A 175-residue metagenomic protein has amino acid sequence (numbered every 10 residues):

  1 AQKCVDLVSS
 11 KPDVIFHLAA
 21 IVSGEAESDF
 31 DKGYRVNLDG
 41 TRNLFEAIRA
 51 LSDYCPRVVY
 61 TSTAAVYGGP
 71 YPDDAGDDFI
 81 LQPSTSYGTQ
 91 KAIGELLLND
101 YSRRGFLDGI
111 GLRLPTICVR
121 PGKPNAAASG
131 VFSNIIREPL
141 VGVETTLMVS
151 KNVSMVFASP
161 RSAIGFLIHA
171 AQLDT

Functional and structural regions predicted by a protein language model:
A1-V36: NAD(P)H-binding glycine-rich loop region in Rossmannoid oxidoreductase-like domains and their noncatalytic homologs
H17, R42-T85: Conserved Rossmann-fold NAD(P)-dependent oxidoreductase catalytic core, especially the SDR/UDP-sugar
E25-K32, G69-D73, K123: Conserved catalytic-core motifs of eukaryotic protein kinase domains, centered on the activation segment
A26-E27, P115-P124, N134-A158, S162 (+1 more regions): A conserved pocket-lining segment of Rossmann-fold NAD(P)-dependent short-chain dehydrogenase/reductase
N37, F79, Y87, K91: Active-site YXXXK catalytic motif of short-chain dehydrogenase/reductase
G40-I48, L97-L98, F166: Hydrophobic positions on the long internal alpha-helix of Rossmann-like NAD(P)-dependent oxidoreductase domains
S62-T63, E95-P121, T145-T146: Conserved beta-loop-beta element that borders a ligand/cofactor-binding pocket
Y67-G68, T85-S86, I110-G130: Flexible, glycine-rich beta-alpha linker
